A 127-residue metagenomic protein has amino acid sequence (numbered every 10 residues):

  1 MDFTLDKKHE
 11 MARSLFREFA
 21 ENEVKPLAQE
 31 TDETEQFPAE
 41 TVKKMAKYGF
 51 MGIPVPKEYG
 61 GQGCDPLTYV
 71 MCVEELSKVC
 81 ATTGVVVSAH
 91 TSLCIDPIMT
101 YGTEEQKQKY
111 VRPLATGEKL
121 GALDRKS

Functional and structural regions predicted by a protein language model:
M1, S14-R17, E35, Y48: Short non-domain terminal segments
M1-M11: Intrinsic disorder at enzyme termini
M11-L15, E40: Generic recognition of stable, solvent-exposed alpha-helical segments in well-folded globular domains
E23-K126: Glycine-rich flavin
